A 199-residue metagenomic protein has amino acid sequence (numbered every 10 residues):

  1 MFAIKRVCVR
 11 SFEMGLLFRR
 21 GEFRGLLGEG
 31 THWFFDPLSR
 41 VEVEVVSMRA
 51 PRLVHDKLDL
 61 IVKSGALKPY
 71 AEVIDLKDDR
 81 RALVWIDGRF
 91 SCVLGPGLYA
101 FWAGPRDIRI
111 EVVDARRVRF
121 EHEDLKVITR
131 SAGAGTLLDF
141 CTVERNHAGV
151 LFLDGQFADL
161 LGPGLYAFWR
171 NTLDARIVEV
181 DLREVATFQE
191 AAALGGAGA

Functional and structural regions predicted by a protein language model:
M1-A199: N-terminal hydrophobic membrane-entry segments
